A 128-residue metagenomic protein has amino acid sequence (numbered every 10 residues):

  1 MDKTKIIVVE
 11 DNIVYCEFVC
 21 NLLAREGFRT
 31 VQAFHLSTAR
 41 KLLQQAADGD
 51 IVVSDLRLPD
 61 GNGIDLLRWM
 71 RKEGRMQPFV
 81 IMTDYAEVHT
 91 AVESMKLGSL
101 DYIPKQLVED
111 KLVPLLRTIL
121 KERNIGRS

Functional and structural regions predicted by a protein language model:
E10: Conserved acidic carboxylate
I13-V31, T38: Two-component/phosphorelay signaling modules centered on CheY-like receiver
Q32-I51: Acidic, metal-coordinating helix/loop segments flanking the phosphotransfer/catalytic sites of two-component signaling
H35, N62-D65: Acidic catalytic/metal-coordinating carboxylates
D55, T83: Active-site residues of response regulator receiver
I64-R75, E93: Short amphipathic alpha-helix used as the core "switch/output" element in two-component signaling
E87-H89, Q106-R117: C-terminal output helix
